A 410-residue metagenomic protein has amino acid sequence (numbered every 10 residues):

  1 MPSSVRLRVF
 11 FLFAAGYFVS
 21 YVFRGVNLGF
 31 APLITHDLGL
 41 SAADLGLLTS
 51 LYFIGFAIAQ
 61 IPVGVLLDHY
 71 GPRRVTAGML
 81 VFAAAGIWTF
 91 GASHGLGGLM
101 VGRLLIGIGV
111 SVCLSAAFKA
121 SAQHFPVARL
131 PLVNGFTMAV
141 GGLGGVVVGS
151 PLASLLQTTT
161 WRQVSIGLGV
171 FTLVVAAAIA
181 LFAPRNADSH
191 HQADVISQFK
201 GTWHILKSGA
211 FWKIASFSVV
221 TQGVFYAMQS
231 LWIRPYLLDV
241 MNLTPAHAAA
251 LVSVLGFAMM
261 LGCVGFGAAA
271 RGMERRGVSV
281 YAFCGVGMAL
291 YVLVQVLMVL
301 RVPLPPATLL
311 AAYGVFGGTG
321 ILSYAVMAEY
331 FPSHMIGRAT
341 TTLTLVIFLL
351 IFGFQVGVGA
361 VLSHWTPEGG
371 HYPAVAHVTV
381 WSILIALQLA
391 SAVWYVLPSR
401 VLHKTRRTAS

Functional and structural regions predicted by a protein language model:
M1-P2, R185-A215: Juxtamembrane intracellular "pre-TM" segments in multi-pass secondary transporters
R8-A42, I58, M228-R234, F354-G359: Extracytoplasmic
N27-L28, G209-F266, A328, I351-G359: Extracytoplasmic gate region of multi-pass secondary transporters
G39, G71, A92-G98, P126 (+2 more regions): Helix-breaking motifs and short loop linkers at transmembrane-helix boundaries and internal kinks in secondary membrane
I58-G97: Conserved MFS/SLC helix-loop-helix module at the cytosolic interface between two early adjacent transmembrane helices
A59-G71, C263-V278, L362: Helix-to-loop junctions at the C-terminal end of transmembrane segments in multipass secondary transporters
G102-V140: Cytoplasmic helix-loop-helix junction between adjacent transmembrane helices in 12-TM secondary transporters
F136-R185: Helix-loop-helix hairpin linking two adjacent transmembrane segments in secondary transporters
